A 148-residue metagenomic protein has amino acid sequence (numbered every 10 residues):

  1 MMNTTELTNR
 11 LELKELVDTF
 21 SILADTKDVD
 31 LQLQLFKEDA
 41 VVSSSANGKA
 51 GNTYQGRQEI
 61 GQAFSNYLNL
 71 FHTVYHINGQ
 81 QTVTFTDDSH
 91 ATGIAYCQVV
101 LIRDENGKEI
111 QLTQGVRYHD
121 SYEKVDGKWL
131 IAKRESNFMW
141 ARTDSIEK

Functional and structural regions predicted by a protein language model:
M1-E38: Short, low-complexity N-terminal intrinsically disordered segments enriched in polar/charged residues
L11, A46, Q58, R142-D144: Solvent-exposed, flexible loop/coil residues
V29-Q98: A solvent-exposed, acidic/Ser-Thr-rich amphipathic alpha-helical stretch
L68-K148: A beta-strand edge to alpha-helix "cap/lid" segment located at domain peripheries
